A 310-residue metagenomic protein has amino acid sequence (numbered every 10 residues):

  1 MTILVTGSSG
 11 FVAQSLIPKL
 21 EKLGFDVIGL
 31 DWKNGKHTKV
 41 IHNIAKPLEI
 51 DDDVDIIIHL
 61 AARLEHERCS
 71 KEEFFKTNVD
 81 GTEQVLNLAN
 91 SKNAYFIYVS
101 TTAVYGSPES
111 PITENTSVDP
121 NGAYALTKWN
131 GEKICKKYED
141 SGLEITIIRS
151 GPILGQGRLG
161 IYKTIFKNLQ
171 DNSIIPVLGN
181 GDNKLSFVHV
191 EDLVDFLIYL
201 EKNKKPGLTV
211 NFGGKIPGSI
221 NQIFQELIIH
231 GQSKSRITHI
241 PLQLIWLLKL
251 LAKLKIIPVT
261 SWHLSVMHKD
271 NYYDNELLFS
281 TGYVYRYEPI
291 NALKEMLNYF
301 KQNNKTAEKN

Functional and structural regions predicted by a protein language model:
I3-L23: N-terminal Rossmann NAD(P)H-binding glycine-rich loop of SDR-like oxidoreductase domains
I44-D80, Q84, L88-N90, Y105: NAD(P)H-binding glycine-rich loop region in Rossmannoid oxidoreductase-like domains and their noncatalytic homologs
Q84-A123, T146: Conserved Rossmann-fold NAD(P)-dependent oxidoreductase catalytic core, especially the SDR/UDP-sugar
D119-T146: Active-site Tyr-X1-5-Lys
G155, V177-N183, V210-G218, I228-Q232 (+1 more regions): Glycine-rich Rossmann NAD(P)(H)-binding loop
R158-T164, L178-E201, G207-L208: Substrate-positioning beta->alpha
V190, K249-V284: Conserved C-terminal active-site "lid" loop/helix of NAD(P)H-dependent oxidoreductases that clamps the redox cofactor
Y199-V259, K294-L297, N303-N310: Mid/C-terminal beta-alpha module of Rossmann-like enzyme folds, strongest in SDR-family dehydrogenases/epimerases
